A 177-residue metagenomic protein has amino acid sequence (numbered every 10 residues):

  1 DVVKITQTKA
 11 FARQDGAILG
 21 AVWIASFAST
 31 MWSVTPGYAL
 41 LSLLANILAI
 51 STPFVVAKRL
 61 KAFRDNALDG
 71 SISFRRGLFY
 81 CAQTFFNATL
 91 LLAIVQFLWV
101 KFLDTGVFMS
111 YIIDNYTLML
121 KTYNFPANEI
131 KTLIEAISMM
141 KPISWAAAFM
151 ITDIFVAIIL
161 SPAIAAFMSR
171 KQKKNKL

Functional and structural regions predicted by a protein language model:
D1-F63: Transmembrane alpha-helical insertion/packing segments
D1-T6, S169-L177: Short, charged juxtamembrane terminal tails flanking transmembrane helices
A10-Q14, I18, F79-L91: Alpha-helical transmembrane segments of multi-pass membrane proteins
I18, V22-S26, T30, T52 (+5 more regions): Alpha-helical transmembrane segments of multipass membrane proteins
K58-R76: Membrane-helix interface/capping segments
A82-G106: C-terminal halves and exits of single transmembrane alpha-helices
L103-M140: Membrane-interface interhelical loops and short interface/amphipathic helices in multi-pass inner-membrane
K141-K173: Transmembrane alpha-helical segments in integral membrane proteins
